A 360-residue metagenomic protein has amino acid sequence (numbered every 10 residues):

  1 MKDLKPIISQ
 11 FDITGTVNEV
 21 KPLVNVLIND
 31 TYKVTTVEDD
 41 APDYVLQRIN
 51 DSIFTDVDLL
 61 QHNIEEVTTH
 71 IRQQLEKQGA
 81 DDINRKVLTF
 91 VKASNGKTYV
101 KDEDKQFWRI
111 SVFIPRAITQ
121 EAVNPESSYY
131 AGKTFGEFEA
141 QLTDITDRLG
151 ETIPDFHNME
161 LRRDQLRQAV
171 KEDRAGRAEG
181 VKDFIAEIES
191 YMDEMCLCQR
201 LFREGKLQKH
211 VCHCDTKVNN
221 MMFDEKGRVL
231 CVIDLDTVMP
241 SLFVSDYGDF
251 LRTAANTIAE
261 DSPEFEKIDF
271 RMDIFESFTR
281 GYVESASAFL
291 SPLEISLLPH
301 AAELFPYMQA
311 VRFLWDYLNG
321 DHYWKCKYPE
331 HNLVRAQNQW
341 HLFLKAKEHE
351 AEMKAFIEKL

Functional and structural regions predicted by a protein language model:
M1-K21, I71: Juxta-kinase regulatory segment immediately upstream of eukaryotic protein kinase catalytic domains
V20-L23, L27-V37, A41-K171, F243 (+6 more regions): Conserved ATP-binding subdomain of kinase catalytic cores across diverse folds
K21, N25, Q47-R48, F54-D58 (+8 more regions): ATP-dependent phospho-/nucleotidyl transfer catalytic cores
N95-K101, L197-Q199, L314: A short, acidic/glycine-rich surface segment
N219-A259: Catalytic activation segment of kinase domains across protein kinase-like and atypical kinase folds
V244-A288, L304-Y323: Active-site activation/catalytic loop segments of kinase-like enzymes and analogous catalytic loops in related
I295-F305: Small/polar glycine-rich anion-binding or flexible loop at a beta-alpha turn
A346-H349: Long, compositionally biased intrinsically disordered regions
